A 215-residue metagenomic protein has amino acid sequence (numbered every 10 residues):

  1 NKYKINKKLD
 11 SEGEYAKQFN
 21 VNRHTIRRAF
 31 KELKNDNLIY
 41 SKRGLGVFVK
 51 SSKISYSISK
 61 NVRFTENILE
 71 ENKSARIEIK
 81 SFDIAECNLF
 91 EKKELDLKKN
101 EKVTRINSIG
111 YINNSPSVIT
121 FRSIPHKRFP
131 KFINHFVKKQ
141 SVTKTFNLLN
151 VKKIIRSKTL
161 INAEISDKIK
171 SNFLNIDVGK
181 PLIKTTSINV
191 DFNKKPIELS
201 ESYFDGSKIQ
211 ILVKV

Functional and structural regions predicted by a protein language model:
N1-V49: N-terminal helix-turn-helix
S52-V215: All-alpha effector-binding/dimerization core of bacterial HTH-type transcriptional repressors
